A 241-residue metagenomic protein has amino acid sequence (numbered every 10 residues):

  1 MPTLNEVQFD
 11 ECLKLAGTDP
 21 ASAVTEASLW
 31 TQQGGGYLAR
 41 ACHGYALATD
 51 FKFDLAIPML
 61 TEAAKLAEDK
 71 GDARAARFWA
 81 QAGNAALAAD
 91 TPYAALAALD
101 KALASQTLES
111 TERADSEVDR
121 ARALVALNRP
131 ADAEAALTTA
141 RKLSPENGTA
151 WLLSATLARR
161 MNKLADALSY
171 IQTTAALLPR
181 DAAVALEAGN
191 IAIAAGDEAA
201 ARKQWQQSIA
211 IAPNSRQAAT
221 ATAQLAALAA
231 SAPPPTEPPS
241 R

Functional and structural regions predicted by a protein language model:
M1, A194, A200-R241: Terminal, low-structured helical/coil segments at or just beyond the last alpha-helical repeat
M1-H43, T49-P58, P234-R241: N-terminal leader/linker segments that initiate helical-solenoid repeat arrays
N5, Y37-L38, G71, A76 (+5 more regions): Helix-start (N-cap) detector for alpha-helical repeat units in TPR-like alpha-solenoids, especially tetratricopeptide
E11-L13, Y45, N84, R122 (+3 more regions): Residue-level recognition of tetratricopeptide repeat
G17, T49-D50, A88-A89, R122 (+4 more regions): Register position in tetratricopeptide repeats
G34-G35, E68, T107, T111 (+3 more regions): Short coil turns that delineate tetratricopeptide repeat
C42, Q81, D115, D119 (+3 more regions): Canonical tetratricopeptide repeat
